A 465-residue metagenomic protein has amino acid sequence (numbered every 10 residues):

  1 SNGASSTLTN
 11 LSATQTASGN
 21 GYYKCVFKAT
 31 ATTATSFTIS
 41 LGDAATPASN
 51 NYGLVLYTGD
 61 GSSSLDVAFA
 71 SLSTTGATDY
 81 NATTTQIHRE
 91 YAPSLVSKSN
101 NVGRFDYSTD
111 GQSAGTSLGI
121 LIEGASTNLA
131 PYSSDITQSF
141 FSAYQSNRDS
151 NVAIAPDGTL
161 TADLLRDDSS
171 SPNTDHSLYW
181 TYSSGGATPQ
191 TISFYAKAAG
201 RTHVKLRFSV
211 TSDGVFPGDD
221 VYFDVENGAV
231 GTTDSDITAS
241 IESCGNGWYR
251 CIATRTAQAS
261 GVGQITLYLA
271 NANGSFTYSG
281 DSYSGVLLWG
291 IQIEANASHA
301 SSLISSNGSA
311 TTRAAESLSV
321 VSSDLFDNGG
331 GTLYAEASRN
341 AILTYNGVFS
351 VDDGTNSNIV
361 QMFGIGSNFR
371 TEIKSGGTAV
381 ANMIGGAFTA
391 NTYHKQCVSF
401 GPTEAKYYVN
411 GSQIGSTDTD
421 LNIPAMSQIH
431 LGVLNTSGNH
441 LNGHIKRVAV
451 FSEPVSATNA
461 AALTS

Functional and structural regions predicted by a protein language model:
S1-D43, V152-S183, Q190-T277, V286 (+2 more regions): Extracellular glycan-interaction surfaces
G3-A4, T33, A45-T46, S73-D79 (+9 more regions): Acidic glycine-/aspartate-rich tracts in secreted/extracellular proteins
G42-S62, L269-Y283, A425-V450: Extracellular glycan-interaction patches encoded by glycine-rich segments
S63-T78, I136, S284-H299, G331-N340 (+2 more regions): Extracellular, beta-strand-rich glycan-interacting domains
L72-N101, E294-D327, I414, K446-S465: Extended recognition patches within non-cytosolic domains
S97-K98, V102-T116, T137-L164: Extracellular glycan-recognition surfaces and repeat-rich motifs
S126-S133, S139-Q145, S171, G185-T188 (+3 more regions): Extracellular glycan-recognition modules
H176-G186, A314-G330, N382-A387, N435: Short surface loop/edge beta-strand patches of beta-sandwich-type extracellular domains that form ligand-contact sites
